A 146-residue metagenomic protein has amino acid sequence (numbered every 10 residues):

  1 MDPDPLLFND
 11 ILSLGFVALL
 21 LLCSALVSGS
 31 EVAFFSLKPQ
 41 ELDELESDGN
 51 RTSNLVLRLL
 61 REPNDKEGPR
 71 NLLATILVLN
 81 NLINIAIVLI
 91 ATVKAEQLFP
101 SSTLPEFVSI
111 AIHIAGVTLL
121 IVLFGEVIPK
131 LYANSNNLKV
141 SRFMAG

Functional and structural regions predicted by a protein language model:
M1-G146: Membrane-embedded alpha-helical segments of inner-membrane proteins
